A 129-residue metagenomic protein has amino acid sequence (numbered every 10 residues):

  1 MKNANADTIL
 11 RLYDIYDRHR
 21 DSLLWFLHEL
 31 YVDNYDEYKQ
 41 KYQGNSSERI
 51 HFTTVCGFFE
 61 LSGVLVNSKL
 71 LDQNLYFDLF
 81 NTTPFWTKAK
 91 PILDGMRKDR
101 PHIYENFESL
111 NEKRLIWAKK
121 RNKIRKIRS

Functional and structural regions predicted by a protein language model:
M1-S129: Acidic, Ser/Pro/Thr-rich low-complexity regulatory regions and the short amphipathic helical interaction modules they
